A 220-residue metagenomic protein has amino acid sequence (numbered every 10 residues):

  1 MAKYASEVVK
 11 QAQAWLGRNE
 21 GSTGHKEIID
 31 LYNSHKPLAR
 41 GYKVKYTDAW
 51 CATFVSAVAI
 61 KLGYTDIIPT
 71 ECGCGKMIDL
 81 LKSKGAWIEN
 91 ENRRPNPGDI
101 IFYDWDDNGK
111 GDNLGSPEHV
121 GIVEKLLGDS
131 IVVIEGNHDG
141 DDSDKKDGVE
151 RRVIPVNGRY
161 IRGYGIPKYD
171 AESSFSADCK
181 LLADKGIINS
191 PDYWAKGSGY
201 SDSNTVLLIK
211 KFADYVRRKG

Functional and structural regions predicted by a protein language model:
M1, Y164-A177: Intrinsic-disorder/low-complexity linker and hinge segments
M1-Y64, A183-N189: N-terminal capping segments
A2-S6, K45-T53, G75, L81 (+3 more regions): Soluble non-cytosolic domains of exported or imported proteins
A2-S6, T65-D141: ...with weaker cross-activation on analogous glycine-rich loops/strands in unrelated enzymes
A52-A57, E172-G220: Short, solvent-exposed alpha-helical surface patches in non-cytosolic proteins
L62-D66, V216-K219: Solvent-exposed amphipathic alpha-helical surface segments
L126-Y169: Active-site signature of cysteine proteases
